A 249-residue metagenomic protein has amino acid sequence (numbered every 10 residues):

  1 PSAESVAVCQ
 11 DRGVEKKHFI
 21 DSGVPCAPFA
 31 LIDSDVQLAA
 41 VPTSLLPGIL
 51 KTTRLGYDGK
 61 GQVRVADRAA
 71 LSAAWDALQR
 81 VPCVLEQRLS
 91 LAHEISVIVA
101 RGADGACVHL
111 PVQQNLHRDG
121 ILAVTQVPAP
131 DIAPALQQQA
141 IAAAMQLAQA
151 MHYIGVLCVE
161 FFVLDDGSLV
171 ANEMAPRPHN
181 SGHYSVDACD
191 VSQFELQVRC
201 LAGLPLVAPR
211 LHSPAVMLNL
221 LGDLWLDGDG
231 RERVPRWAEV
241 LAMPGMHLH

Functional and structural regions predicted by a protein language model:
P1-A40, S44, L55-G56: Conserved N-proximal alpha/beta basic substrate-recognition cap immediately N-terminal to, or forming the N-lobe
A27, G48, K60, H93-I95 (+5 more regions): Change "...and in nucleic-acid phosphodiester-cleaving endonucleases..." to "...and in nucleic-acid processing enzymes
P28, P47-L50, P82-E86, C158 (+2 more regions): A short linear hydrophobic-aromatic micro-motif
Q37-A40, A70-A73, W225-P235: Short, conserved charged micro-motifs
G61, V65-V159, V163-D165: Internal nucleotide-binding/catalytic subdomain
G120-P130, E173-V186: Short, flexible active-site loops
Q138-V159, D165, A175-D227: Active-site "cap" helix and flanking loop/linker of ATP-utilizing ligase/carboxylase catalytic domains
H212-S213, L220-H249: Glycine-rich active-site loop/lid that clamps phosphate-bearing ligands
